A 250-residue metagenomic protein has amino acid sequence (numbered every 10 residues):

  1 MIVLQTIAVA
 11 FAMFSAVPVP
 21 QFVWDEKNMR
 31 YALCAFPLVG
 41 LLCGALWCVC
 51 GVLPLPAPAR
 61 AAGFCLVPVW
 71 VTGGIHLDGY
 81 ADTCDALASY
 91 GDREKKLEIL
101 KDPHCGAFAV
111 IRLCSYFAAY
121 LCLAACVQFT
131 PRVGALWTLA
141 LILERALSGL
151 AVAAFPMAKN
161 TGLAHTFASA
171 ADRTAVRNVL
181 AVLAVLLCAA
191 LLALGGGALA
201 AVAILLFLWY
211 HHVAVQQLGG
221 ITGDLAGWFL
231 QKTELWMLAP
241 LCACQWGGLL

Functional and structural regions predicted by a protein language model:
M1-W24: Membrane-proximal soluble regions of multi-pass membrane proteins
V9-A12, E26-G51, H165-S169: N-terminal beta-alpha supersecondary unit
P18-V23, I75, K95, G149-K159 (+1 more regions): C-terminal ends of transmembrane helices
M29-W47, A86-R132, L136-W137, A175-L191 (+2 more regions): Multi-pass membrane catalytic core of lipid/isoprenoid biosynthesis enzymes
C34-C84, A135-L139, G196-Q216: Membrane-embedded alpha-helical segments that form the functional core of polytopic membrane enzymes, especially those
L46-P54, V67, V71, L123-V127 (+7 more regions): Alpha-helical membrane-inserting segments
V67-C105, H212-T233: Acidic (Asp/Glu-rich) catalytic motifs at the cytosolic membrane interface
A146-L180, L218-T222: Solvent-exposed interhelical
